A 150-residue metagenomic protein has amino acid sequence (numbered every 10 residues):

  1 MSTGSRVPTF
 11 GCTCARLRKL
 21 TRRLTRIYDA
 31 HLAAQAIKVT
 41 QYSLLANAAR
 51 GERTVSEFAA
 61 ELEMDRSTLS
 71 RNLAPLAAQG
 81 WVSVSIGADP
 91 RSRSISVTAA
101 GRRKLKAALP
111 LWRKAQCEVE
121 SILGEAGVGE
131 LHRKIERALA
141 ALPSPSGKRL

Functional and structural regions predicted by a protein language model:
M1-Q35: N-terminal leader segment of winged-helix/HTH proteins
M1-R6, R53, E125-L150: C-terminal regulatory/oligomerization modules of transcriptional regulators
G11-A15, S43, R53, C117-E118: Positions in alpha-helical segments
C14, T21, A49-E52, T98 (+2 more regions): Generic structural concept
L17-L20, L24-I27, H31, L62 (+2 more regions): Alpha-helical linker/hinge and terminal dimerization helices associated with HTH transcriptional regulators
R22, R26-T68, A74, Q79 (+3 more regions): N-terminal helix-turn-helix DNA-binding core of bacterial DNA-binding proteins
A74-E136: Charged, amphipathic alpha-helical coiled-coil/dimerization segments
